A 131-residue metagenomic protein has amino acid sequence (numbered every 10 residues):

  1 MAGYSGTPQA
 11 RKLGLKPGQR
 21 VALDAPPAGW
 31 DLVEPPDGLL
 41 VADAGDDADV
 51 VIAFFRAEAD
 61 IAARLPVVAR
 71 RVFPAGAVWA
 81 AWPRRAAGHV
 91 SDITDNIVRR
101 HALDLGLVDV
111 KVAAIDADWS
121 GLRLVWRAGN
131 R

Functional and structural regions predicted by a protein language model:
M1-P36: N-terminal, charge-rich interaction modules
Q19, D24-P27, A44-G45, F54 (+1 more regions): Catalytic cores of nucleic-acid ligases and guanylyltransferases
G38-A48: Short acidic low-complexity segments
I52-I61: Short, glycine-rich nucleotide/cofactor-binding loops
A62-D95: Mid-chain, well-packed structural core segment of small domains
D92-K111: Conserved Class I S-adenosyl-L-methionine
G106-R131: Class I S-adenosyl-L-methionine
